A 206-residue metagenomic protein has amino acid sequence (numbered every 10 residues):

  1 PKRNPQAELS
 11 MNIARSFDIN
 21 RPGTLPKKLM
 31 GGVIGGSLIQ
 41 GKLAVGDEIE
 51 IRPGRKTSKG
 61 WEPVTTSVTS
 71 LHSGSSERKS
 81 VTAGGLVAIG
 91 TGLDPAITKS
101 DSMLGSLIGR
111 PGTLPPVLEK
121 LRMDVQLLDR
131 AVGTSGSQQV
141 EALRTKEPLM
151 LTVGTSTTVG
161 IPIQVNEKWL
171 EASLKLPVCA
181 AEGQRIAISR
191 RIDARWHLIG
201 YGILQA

Functional and structural regions predicted by a protein language model:
P1-M103, G112-L114, L121: Conserved catalytic-core segments of large NTP-driven translation/proteostasis enzymes
P95-A206: C-terminal effector modules of nucleic-acid-centric enzymes and ribosome-associated factors
